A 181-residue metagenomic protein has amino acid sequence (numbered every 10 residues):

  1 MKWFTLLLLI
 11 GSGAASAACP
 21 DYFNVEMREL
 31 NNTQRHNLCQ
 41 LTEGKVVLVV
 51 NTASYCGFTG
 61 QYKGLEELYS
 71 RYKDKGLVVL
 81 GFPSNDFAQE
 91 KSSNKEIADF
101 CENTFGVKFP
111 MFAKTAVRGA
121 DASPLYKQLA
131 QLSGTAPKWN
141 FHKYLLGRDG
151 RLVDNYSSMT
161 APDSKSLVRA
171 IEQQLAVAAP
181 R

Functional and structural regions predicted by a protein language model:
W3-S12: Sec-dependent N-terminal signal peptides
A15-P20: Boundary at the C-terminal end of the N-terminal hydrophobic targeting segment
N24-E26, A113, G147, L175: Terminal helix/beta-alpha structural elements that buttress the NAD(P)+-binding lobe
V25-V46, E67-Y72: A short beta-strand-turn-helix
T42-V47, K73-V78, F105-P110, N140-F141 (+1 more regions): Loop/turn elements at helix/coil->beta-strand transitions in domains of secreted/extracellular proteins
N51-Y55: Amphipathic alpha-helical repeat scaffolds
F58-A122: Structural microenvironment flanking redox-active thiols in thiol-disulfide oxidoreductases
P124-K127, Q131-R181: Thiol-/selenol-based redox modules, centered on thioredoxin-like and closely related oxidoreductase domains
